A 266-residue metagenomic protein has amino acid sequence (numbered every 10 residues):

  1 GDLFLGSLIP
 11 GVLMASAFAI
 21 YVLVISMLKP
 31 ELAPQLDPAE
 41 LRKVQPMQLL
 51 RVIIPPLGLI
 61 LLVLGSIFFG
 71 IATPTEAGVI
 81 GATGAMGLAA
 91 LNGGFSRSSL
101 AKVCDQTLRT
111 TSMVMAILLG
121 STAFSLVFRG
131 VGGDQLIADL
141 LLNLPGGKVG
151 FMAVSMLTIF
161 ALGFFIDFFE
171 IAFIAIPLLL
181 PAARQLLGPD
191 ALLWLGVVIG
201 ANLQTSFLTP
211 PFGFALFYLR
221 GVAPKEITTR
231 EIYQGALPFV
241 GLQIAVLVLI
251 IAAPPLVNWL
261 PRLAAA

Functional and structural regions predicted by a protein language model:
G1-A266: Alpha-helical transmembrane segments of multi-pass membrane transport proteins
